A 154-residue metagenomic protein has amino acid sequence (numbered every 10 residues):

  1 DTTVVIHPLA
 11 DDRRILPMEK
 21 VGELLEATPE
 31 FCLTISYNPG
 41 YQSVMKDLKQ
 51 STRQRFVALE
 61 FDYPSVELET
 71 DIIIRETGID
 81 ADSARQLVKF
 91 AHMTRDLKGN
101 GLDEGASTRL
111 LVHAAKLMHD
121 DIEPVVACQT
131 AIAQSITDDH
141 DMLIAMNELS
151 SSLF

Functional and structural regions predicted by a protein language model:
D1-F154: C-terminal regulatory/interaction module of P-loop NTP-utilizing enzymes
